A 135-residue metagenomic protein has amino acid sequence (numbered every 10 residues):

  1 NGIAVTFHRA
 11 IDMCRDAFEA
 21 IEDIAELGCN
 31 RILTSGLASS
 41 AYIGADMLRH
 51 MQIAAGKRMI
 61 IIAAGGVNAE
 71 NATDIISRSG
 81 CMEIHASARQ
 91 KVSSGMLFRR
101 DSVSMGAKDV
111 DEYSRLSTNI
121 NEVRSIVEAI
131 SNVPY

Functional and structural regions predicted by a protein language model:
N1-F7, R49, I53-K57: Mobile, glycine- and charge-enriched loop segments and immediately flanking short secondary-structure elements within
N1-G2, G28, P134: Glycine-centered loop/turn motif at secondary-structure junctions
A4-C14, N30-A41, I62-A64: Catalytic beta/alpha-barrel core
D12-L27, M51-A63, V67-A86, S102: Catalytic cores of alpha/beta
F18-E19, I43-D46: Generic recognition of short, well-ordered alpha-helical segments
E26-R31, K108-D109: A polyampholytic, Gly/Pro-enriched intrinsically disordered region
C29-Y42, S79-R100: Glycine-rich phosphate-binding active-site loops on the catalytic face of alpha/beta enzymes
A45-A54, D74-S79, S93-Y135: C-terminal helical cap(s) of enzyme catalytic domains, especially alpha/beta-barrels
